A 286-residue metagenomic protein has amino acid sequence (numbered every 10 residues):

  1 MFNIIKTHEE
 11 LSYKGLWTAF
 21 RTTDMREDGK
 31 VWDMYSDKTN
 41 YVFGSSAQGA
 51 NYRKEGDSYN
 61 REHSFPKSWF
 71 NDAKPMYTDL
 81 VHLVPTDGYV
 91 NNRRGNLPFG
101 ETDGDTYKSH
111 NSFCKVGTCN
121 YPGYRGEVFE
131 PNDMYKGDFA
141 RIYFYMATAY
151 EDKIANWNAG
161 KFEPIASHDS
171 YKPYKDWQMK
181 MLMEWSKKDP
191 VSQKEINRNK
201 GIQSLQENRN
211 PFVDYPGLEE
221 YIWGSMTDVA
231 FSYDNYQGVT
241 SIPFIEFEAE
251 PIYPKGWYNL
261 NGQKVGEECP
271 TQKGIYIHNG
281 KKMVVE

Functional and structural regions predicted by a protein language model:
M1-Y41, Y221-F231, Y258, Q263: N-terminal module-boundary/linker segments of secreted carbohydrate-active enzymes
V31-S58, D87: Short cysteine-rich loop/turn motifs with clustered Cys
A50-N60, S64-V239: Domain-level detector of nuclease and nuclease-like folds in predominantly extracellular/periplasmic contexts
R209, P254-G256, I275: Conserved beta-strand and immediately adjacent loop positions that scaffold enzyme active sites
D234-N261: Residue-level detector of functionally pivotal "anchor" positions at catalytic/ligand-binding pockets or at interdomain
V265-E267: C-terminal trimerization/auto-chaperone modules of long, extracellular attachment fibers and adhesins
C269-Q272: Surface-exposed, short loops/turns at beta-strand junctions within beta-sandwich domains
I275-E286: C-terminal tail/sorting-segment detector
